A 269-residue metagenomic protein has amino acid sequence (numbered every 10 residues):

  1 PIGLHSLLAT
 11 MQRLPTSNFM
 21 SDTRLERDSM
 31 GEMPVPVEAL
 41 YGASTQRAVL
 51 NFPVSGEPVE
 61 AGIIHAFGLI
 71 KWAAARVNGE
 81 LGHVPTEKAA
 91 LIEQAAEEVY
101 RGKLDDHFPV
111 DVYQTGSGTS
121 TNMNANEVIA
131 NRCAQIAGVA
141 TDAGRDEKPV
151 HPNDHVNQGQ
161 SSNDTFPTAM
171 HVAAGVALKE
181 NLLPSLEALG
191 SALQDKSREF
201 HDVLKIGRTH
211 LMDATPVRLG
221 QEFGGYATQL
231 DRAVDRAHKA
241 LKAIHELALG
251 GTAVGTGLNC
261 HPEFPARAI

Functional and structural regions predicted by a protein language model:
Q12-R13: Cationic, low-complexity basic patches in intrinsically disordered or flexible, solvent-exposed regions
F19-I269: Conserved, well-structured ligand/cofactor-binding cores
